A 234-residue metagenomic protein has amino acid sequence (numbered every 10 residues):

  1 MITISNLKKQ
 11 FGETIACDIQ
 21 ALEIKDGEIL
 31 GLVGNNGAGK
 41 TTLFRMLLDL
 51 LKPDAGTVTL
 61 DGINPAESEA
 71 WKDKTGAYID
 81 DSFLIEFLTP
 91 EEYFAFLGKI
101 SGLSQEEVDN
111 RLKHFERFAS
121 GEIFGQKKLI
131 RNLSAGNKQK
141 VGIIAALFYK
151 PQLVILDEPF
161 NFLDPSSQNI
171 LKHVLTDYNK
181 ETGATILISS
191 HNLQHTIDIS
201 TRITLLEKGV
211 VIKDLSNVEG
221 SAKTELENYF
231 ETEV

Functional and structural regions predicted by a protein language model:
V33-N35: The feature captures the beta-strand-to-loop junction immediately N-terminal to the Walker
L48: Helix-to-loop junction immediately C-terminal to a conserved catalytic motif
G56-W71, K213: Conserved ABC transporter NBD signature motif
L129-L133: Conserved ABC ATPase signature
V154-E158: Catalytic Walker B motif of ABC-type/P-loop ATPase nucleotide-binding domains
S189-H191: H-loop/switch region of ABC-family ATPase nucleotide-binding domains
